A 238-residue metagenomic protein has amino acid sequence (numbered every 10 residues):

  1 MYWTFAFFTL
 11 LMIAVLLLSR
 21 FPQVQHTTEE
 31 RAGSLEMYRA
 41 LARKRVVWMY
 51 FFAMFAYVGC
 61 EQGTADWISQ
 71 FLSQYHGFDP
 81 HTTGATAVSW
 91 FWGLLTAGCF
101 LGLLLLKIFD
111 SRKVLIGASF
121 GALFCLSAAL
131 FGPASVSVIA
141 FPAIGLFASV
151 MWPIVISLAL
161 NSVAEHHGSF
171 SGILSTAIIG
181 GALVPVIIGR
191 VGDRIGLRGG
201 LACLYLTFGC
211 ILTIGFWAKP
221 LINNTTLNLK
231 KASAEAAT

Functional and structural regions predicted by a protein language model:
M1-A6, I187-F208: A membrane-interface helix-boundary motif in multi-pass transporters
W3-T28, L212-K219: C-terminal membrane-cytosol helix-exit motif in multi-pass small-molecule transporters
V24-Y50: Juxtamembrane intracellular "pre-TM" segments in multi-pass secondary transporters
L41-W90: Extracytoplasmic gate region of multi-pass secondary transporters
M54, F91-A97, I178-G180: Short hydrophobic/small-residue motifs within alpha-helical transmembrane segments of multi-pass transporter-like
A97-D110, G192-D193: Helix-to-loop junctions at the C-terminal end of transmembrane segments in multipass secondary transporters
K113-A128, A202: Structural signature of the two symmetry-related core transmembrane helices
S149-A164: Intracellular juxtamembrane helix-capping segments at the cytosolic ends of symmetry-related transmembrane helices
